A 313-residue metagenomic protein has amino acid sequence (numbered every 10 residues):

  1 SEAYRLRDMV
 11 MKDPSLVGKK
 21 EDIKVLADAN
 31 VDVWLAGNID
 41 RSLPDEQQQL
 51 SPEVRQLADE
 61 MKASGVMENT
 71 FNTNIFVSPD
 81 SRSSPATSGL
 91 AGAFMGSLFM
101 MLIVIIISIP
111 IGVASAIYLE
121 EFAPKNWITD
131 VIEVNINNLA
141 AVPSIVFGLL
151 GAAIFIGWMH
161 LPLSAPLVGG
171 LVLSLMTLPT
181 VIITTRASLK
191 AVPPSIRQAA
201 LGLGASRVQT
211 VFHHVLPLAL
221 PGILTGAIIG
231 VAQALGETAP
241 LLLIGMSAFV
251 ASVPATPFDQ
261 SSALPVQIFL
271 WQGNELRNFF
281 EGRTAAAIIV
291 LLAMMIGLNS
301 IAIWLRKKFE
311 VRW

Functional and structural regions predicted by a protein language model:
S1-A86: Membrane-topology segments of multi-pass transport proteins
D80, S84, N137-L173: Generic hydrophobic transmembrane alpha-helix motif, especially the helices
V104-I136, L149, G157, I303-V311: Transmembrane-helix boundary motif in ABC transporter permease subunits
N135-V142, I154-F155, G170-V181, V231-L235 (+2 more regions): Hydrophobic transmembrane alpha-helices
T184, P193, R207-G245: Transmembrane alpha-helices
R186, K190, P194, L201 (+2 more regions): C-terminal transmembrane helix and the adjacent membrane-cytosol boundary/short C-terminal tail of inner/organellar
A232-N278: Glycine-rich helix-loop "coupling/hinge" segments at transmembrane-helix boundaries in multipass transporters
